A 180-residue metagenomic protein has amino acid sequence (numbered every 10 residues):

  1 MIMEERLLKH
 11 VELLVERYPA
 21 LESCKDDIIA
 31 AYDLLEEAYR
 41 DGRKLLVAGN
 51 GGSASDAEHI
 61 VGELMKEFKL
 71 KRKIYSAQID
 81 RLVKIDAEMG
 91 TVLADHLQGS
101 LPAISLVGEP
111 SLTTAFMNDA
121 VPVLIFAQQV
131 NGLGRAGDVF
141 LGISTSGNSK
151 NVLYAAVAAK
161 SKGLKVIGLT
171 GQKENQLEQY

Functional and structural regions predicted by a protein language model:
M1-E22: Generic N-terminal amphipathic, Lys/Arg-enriched alpha-helix
E22-D41: A short, well-structured juxtamembrane/interface segment
Y39-L133: Glycine-rich, small/polar surface segments that engage phosphate groups of diverse ligands
G42-R43, G137, G163: Glycine-centered short loops/turns at secondary-structure junctions
N50, G108, T145, G171-Q172: Cofactor-binding loop segments of dinucleotide-utilizing enzymes, especially the Rossmann-like FAD- and NAD(P)+-binding
A156-G163: Surface-exposed amphipathic alpha-helices with a cationic face
G168-Y180: Short, glycine/polar-rich helix-capping loops at beta-to-alpha or helix-loop-helix junctions that flank or form
